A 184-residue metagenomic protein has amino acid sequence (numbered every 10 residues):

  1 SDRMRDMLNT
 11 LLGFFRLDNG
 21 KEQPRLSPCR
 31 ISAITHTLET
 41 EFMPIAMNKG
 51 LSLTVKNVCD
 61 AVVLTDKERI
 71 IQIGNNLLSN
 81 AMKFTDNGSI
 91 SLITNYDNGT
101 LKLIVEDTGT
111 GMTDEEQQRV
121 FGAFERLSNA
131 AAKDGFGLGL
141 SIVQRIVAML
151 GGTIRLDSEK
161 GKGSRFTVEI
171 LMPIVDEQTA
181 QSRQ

Functional and structural regions predicted by a protein language model:
F15-L26: Helix-loop junction within the histidine kinase core
R25-R30, M47, S52-A61: Conserved catalytic submotifs in the C-terminal HATPase_c
H36-N48: Short alpha-helical segment within the cytosolic histidine kinase core of two-component systems
A81-M82: Short helix-loop "hinge" at the ATP-lid/N-box region of the Bergerat-fold HATPase_c
M112-F124: Short conserved segment of the HATPase_c
G139, V143: Short alpha-helical Gxxx[C/S/T] motif in the catalytic ATP-binding
G151-G152: Conserved glycine-rich
